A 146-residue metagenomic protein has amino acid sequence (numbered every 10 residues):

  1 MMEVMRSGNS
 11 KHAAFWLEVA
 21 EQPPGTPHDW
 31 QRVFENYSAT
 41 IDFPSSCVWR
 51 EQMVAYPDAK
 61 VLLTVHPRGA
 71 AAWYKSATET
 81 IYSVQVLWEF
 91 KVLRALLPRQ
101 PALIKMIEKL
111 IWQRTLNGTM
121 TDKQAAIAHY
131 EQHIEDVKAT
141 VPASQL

Functional and structural regions predicted by a protein language model:
M1-W30: PAPS-dependent sulfotransferase catalytic core
V4-R6, W49-A125: PAPS-dependent sulfotransferase catalytic domain
P24-P27, F43-C47: Short acidic (Asp/Glu) patches
N36, M120-I127, S144-L146: Active-site rim elements
N36-Y37, A59: Short, well-ordered alpha-helix to beta-strand connector turns
I41-S45, V65-H66: Short His-Asn-centered micro-motif
A128-Q132: A non-catalytic, amphipathic alpha-helix used as a structural packing/dimerization or gating element in enzyme scaffolds
H133-L146: A structural motif corresponding to the C-terminal end of an alpha-helix and its immediate exit/capping segment
